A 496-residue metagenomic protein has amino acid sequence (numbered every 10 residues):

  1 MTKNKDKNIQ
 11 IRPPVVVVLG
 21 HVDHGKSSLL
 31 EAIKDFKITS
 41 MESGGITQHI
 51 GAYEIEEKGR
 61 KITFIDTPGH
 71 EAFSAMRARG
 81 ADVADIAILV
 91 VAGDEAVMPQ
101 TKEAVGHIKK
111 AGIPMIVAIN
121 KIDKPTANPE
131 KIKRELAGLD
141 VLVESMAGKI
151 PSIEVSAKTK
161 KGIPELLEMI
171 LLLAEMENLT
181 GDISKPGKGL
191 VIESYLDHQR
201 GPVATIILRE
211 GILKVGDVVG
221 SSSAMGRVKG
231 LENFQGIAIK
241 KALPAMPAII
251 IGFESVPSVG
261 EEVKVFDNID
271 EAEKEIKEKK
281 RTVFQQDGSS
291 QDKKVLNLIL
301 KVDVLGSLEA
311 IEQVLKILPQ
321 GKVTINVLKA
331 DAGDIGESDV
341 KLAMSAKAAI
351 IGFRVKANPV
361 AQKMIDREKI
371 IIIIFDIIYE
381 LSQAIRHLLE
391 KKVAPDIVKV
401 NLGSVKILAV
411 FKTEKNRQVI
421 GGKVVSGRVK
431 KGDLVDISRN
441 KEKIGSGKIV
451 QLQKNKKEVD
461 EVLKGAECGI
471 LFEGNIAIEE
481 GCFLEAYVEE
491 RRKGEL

Functional and structural regions predicted by a protein language model:
M1-T2, K214-A348, L463-L496: Catalytic P-loop NTP-binding/switch module of NTPases
T2-I65, G69, A204-E210, D217-S221: Conserved G1/Walker A P-loop phosphate-binding module
R12-D23, K58, L139, G148-I276 (+1 more regions): Conserved catalytic-core segments of large NTP-driven translation/proteostasis enzymes
P14, E42-I86, G93, H107-K109 (+4 more regions): Switch I (G2) and immediately adjacent beta-strands of P-loop GTPase domains
V22-D23, L29, I46, F64-D66 (+14 more regions): Residue-level signature of catalytic and energy-coupling elements of molecular machines, predominantly ATP/GTP-dependent
K61, E71, D82-K102, K109-E130 (+2 more regions): Conserved Switch II/interswitch segment of TRAFAC-class P-loop GTPases
G69-E71, G93-V97, K121-T126, A157-G162 (+13 more regions): Conserved nucleotide-binding/hydrolysis micro-motifs of P-loop NTPases
D123-S184, I192, T324-D331, D339-L381: Canonical P-loop GTPase G-domain recognition
